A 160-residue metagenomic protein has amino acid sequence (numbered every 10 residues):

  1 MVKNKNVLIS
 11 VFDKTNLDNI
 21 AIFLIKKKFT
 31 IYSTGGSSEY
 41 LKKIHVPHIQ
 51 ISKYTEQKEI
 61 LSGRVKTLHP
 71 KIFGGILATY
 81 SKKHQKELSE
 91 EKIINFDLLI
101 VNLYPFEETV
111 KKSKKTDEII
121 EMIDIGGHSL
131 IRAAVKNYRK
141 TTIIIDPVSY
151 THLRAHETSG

Functional and structural regions predicted by a protein language model:
M1-I31, S37-Q50: N-terminal glycine-/serine-/threonine-rich phosphate-binding loop
V2, T15-N19, Y32, G36 (+5 more regions): Conserved active-site and cofactor/substrate-binding residues in soluble primary-metabolism enzymes
I9-S10, T30-G35, Q50-K53, A78 (+3 more regions): General beta-strand structural signal in soluble alpha/beta enzymes
F12, Y104, T158: Flexible loop residues that form catalytic and substrate-binding hotspots at small-molecule/glycan-binding clefts
D18-A21, S62-L68, S129-A133: Short, flexible, solvent-exposed loop/turn segments with mixed acidic/basic and small polar residues
G36-F106: Glycine-rich nucleotide/cofactor/substrate-binding loop typically near the N-terminus or early in the first domain
P70, I76-T79, E90-I145: Divalent-metal (Mg2+/Mn2+/Ca2+)-assisted nucleotide/phosphate chemistry catalytic cores
T151-T158: Conserved small/polar residues in nucleotide/adenosyl-binding loops
